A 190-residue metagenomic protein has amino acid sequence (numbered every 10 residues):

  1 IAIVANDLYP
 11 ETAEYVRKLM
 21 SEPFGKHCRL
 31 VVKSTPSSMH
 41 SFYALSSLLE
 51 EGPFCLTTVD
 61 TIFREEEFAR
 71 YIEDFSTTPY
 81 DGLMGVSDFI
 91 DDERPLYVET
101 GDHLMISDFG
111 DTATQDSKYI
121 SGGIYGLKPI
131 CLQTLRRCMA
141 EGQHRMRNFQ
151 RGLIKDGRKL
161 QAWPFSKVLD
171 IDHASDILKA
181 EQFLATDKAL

Functional and structural regions predicted by a protein language model:
I1-L56: Conserved N-terminal catalytic core of the sugar/cofactor nucleotidyltransferase
V4-N6, V31-K33, G85, F109 (+1 more regions): Conserved beta-strand termini and adjacent loop/short-helix elements that scaffold enzyme active sites in alpha/beta
E11, H40, A44, R70 (+3 more regions): Alpha-helical elements of Rossmann-like donor-binding domains used by nucleotide-donor carbohydrate transfer enzymes
T35-H40, D91-E93, Q115, V168-I171: A short acidic, often aromatic-flanked loop/helix-cap motif at beta-alpha or helix-coil junctions that lines enzyme
E51, P79-D81, R158: Short, high-confidence coil segments that cap the C-terminus of an alpha-helix and link into the following beta-strand
T58-I62: The conserved acidic donor/metal-binding loop of glycosyltransferases
R64-A140: Conserved core of the sugar-phosphate nucleotidyltransferase
M105-L169, S175-L178, Q182-L190: Catalytic-core segments of class I nucleotidyltransferases/pyrophosphorylases that form NMP-activated intermediates
